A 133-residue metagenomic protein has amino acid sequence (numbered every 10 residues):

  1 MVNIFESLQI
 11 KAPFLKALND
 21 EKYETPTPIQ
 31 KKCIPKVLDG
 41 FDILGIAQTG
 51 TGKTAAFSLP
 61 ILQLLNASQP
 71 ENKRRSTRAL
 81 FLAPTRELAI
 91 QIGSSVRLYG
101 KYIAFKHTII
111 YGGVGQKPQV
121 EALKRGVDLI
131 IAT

Functional and structural regions predicted by a protein language model:
M1-I46: Conserved pre-motif I regulatory segment
P13-K16, D20-Y23, N72-A132: Conserved nucleic-acid-binding Ia/Ib motif block in the N-terminal RecA-like helicase ATPase lobe
P26-P28, P35-K36, P60, T77 (+1 more regions): Proline-centered helix-kink/hinge sites
P28, A56, I131: Short aromatic/basic micro-patch
K31-I43, T54-N72, I90, S95-Y99: Walker A/P-loop NTP-binding motif
A47-T51: The conserved Walker
